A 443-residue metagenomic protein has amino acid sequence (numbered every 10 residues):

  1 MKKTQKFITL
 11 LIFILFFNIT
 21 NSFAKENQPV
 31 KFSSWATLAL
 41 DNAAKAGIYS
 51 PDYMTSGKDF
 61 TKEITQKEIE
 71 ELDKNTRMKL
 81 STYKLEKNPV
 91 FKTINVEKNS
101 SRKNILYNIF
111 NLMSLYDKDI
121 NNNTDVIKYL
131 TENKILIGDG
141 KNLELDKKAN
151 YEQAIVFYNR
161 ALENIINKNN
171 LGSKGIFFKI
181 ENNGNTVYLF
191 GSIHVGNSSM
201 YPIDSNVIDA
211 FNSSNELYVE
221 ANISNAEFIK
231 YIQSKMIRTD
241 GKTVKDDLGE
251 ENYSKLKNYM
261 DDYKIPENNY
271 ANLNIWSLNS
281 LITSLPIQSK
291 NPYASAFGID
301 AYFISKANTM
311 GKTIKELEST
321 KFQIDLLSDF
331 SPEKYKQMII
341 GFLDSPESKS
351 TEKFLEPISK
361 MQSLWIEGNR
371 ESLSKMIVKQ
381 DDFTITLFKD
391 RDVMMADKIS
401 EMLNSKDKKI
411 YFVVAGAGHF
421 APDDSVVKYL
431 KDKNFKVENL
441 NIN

Functional and structural regions predicted by a protein language model:
K2-K25: Sec-dependent N-terminal signal peptides of Gram-positive bacterial secreted proteins and lipoproteins
T20-G172: N-terminal propeptides
K31-W35, T61-T65, E97-S101, N122 (+8 more regions): Extracytoplasmic/periplasmic, Sec-exported soluble proteins
T37-L40, Q66, E70-K74, R102 (+14 more regions): Extracytoplasmic/secreted envelope proteins and their assembly/folding machinery, especially bacterial periplasmic
K45-I48, K74-M78, F110-S114, T131-I135 (+11 more regions): Sec-exported extracytoplasmic/periplasmic mature domains
K168-G184: N- or domain-start disorder-to-order transition segments that initiate the globular core
K179-F383: Structured, acidic catalytic/metal-binding patches in enzyme active sites
D382-N443: A cross-kingdom marker for long, charged
